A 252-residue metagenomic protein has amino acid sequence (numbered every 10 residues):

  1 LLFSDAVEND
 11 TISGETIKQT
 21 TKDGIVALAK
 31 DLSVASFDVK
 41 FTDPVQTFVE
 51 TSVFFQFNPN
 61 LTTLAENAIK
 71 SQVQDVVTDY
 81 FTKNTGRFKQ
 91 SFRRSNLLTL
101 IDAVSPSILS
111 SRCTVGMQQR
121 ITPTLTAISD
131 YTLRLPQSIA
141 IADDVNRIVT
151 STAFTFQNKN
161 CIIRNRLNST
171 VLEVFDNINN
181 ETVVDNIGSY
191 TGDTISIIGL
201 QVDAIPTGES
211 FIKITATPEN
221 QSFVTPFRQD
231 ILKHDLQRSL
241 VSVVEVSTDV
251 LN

Functional and structural regions predicted by a protein language model:
L1-F88: Carbohydrate-recognition loop of C-type lectin domains
S4, N177-N252: Surface-exposed interaction regions enriched in Ser/Thr/Asp/Glu that occur as long low-complexity tracts or repetitive
S4-E8, Q46, Q56-N60, T122 (+4 more regions): Short, glycine-/Ser/Thr-/acidic-enriched flexible segments
F41-T42, L61-N158, L240-N252: An aromatic-glycine-centered, glycine-rich loop/turn in mixed alpha/beta architecture
T47-T51, S111, S129, G208-I212: Residues at beta-strand starts and edge strands
I141, F154-F156, C161-R164, V202-T207: A short beta-turn/strand-edge loop motif at beta-sheet boundaries
N160-V183: Ser/Thr/Gly-rich low-complexity blocks that favor extended beta-strand/coil architectures
